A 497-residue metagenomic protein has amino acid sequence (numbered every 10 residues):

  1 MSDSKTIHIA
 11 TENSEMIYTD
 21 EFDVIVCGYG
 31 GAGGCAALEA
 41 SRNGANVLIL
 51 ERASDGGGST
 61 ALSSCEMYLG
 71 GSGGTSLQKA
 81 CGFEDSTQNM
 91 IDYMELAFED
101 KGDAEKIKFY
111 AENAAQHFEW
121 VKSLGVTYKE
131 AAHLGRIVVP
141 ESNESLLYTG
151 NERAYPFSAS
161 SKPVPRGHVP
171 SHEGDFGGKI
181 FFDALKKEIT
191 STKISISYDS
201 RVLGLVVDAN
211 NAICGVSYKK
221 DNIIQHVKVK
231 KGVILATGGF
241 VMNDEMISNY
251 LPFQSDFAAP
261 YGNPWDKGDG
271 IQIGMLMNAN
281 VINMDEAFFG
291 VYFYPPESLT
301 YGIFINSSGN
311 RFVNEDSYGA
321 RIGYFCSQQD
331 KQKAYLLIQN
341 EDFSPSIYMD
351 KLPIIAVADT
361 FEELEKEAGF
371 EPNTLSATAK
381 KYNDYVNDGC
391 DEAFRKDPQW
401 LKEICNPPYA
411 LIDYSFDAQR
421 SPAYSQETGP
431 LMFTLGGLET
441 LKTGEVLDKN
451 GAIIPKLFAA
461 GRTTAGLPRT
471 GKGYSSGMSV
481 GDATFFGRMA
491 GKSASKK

Functional and structural regions predicted by a protein language model:
M1-V24, R42, A465-P468: Extreme N-terminal leader/targeting segments of oxidoreductases
V24-I49: N-terminal Rossmann-like FAD-binding beta1-loop-alpha1 element of flavoenzymes
R42-S63: Glycine-rich FAD pyrophosphate-binding loop
Y68-Y110: Glycine-rich active-site loop/strand segments that organize a redox cofactor
F109-I224, D244-E245, V386-D413: Conserved redox-cofactor binding core of oxidoreductases
F176, K220-I223, K228-V291, G444 (+2 more regions): Glycine-rich loop(s) and the adjacent beta-strand/alpha-helix scaffold that form part
G204, T374-G471: A glycine-rich dinucleotide-binding beta-alpha-beta segment and adjacent secondary-structure elements that constitute
K267, I271-I273, M277-T374: An anion/pyrophosphate-binding glycine-rich loop and adjacent beta-alpha core in soluble alpha-beta enzymes
